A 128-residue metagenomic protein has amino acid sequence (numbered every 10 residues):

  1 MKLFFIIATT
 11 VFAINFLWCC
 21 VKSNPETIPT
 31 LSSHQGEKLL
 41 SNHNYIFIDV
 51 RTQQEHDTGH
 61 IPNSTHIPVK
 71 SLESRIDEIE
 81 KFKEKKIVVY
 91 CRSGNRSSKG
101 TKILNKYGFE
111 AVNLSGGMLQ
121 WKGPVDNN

Functional and structural regions predicted by a protein language model:
K2-H34, L39, Y45, Q54-K86 (+1 more regions): Rhodanese-like catalytic fold shared by cysteine-dependent sulfurtransferases and DSP/PTP-type phosphatases
F47-D49: Structural scaffold elements adjacent to functional motifs in cytosolic proteins
V89-C91: Metallo-beta-lactamase
